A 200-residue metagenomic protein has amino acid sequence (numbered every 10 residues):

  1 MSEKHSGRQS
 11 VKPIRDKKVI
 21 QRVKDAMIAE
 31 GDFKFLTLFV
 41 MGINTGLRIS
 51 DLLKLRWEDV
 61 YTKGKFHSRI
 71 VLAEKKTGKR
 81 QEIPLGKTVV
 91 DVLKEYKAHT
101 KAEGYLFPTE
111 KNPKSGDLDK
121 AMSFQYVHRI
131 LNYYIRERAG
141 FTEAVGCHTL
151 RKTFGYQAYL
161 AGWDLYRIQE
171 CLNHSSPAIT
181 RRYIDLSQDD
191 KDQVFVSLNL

Functional and structural regions predicted by a protein language model:
M1-Q21, K79-G86, A102-E103: DNA breakage-rejoining catalytic core of tyrosine-based enzymes
K17-T45: Basic, Lys/Arg- and aromatic-enriched nucleic-acid-binding interface segment
R22, Q81, D185-L200: DNA/chromatin major-groove-contacting recognition/catalytic segments
V23-E30, H128-Y166, E170: Short, basic (Lys/Arg/His-rich) helix/loop patches that form interaction surfaces in the mid-to-C-terminal regions
L36-S50, V71, Y156-Q157: Short pre-functional
K54-V90: Conserved tyrosine-mediated DNA breakage-rejoining catalytic core shared by Y-recombinases
V60-T62, D164-I184, D189: Short, polar N-cap/turn motifs at the start of nucleic acid-interacting alpha helices
K75-K94, Y105-N132: C-terminal catalytic core of Y-nucleophile DNA break-rejoin enzymes
